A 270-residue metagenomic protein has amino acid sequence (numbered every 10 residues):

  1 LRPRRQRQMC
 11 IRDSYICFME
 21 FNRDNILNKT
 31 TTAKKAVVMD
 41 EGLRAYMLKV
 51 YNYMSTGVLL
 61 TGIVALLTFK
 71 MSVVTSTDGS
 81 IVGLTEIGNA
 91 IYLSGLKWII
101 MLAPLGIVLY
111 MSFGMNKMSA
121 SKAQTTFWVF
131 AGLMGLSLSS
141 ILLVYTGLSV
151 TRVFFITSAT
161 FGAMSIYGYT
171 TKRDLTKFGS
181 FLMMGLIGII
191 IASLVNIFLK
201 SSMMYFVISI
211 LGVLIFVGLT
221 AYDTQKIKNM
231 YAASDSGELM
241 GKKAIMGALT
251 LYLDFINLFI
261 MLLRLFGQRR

Functional and structural regions predicted by a protein language model:
L1-D13: Single conserved hydrophobic/aromatic residue that forms the stacking wall/gate of nucleotide- or nucleobase-binding
Y15-R270: A hydrophobic alpha-helical transmembrane-helix feature that marks the membrane cores and membrane-interface segments
